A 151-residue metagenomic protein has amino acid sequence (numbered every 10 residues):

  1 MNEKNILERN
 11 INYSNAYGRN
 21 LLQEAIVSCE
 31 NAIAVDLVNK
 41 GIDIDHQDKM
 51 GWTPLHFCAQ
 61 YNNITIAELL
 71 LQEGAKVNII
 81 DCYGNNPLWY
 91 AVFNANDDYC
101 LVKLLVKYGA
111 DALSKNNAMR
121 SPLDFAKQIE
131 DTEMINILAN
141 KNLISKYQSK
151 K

Functional and structural regions predicted by a protein language model:
M1-S28, V35, N39, I144-K151: Intrinsically disordered, low-complexity regulatory segments in ankyrin-centric signaling systems
N2-N5, R9, Y108, N117-R120 (+1 more regions): Ankyrin-repeat-protein effector appendages
N5-R9, V35-D43, E68-K76, K103-D111 (+1 more regions): Ankyrin repeat domain, specifically the short helix-to-loop turn at the C-terminus of the second helix of each repeat
Y13-S14, I44-Q47, I79-I80, A112-K115 (+1 more regions): Ankyrin repeat boundary signal
E24-C29, F57-N63, Y90-D98, F125-E130: Ankyrin repeat A-helix N-terminal signature
V27, K49-W52, H56-Y61, T65-K76 (+2 more regions): Alpha-helical adaptor scaffolds
A32-I33, T65-I66, C100-L101, E133-M134: Conserved ankyrin/ankyrin-like repeat signature
